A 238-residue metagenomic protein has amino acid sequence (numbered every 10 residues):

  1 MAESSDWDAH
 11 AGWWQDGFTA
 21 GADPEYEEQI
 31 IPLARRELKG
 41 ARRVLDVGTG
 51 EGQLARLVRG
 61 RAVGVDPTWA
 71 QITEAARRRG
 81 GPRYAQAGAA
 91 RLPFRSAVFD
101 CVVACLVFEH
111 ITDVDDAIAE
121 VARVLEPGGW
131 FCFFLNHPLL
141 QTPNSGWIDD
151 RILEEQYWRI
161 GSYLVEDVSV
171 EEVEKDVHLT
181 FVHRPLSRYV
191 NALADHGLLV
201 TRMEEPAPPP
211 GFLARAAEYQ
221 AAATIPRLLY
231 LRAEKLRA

Functional and structural regions predicted by a protein language model:
M1-G40, Q53-L57, Q71-E74, R78: Conserved class I S-adenosyl-L-methionine
L45-R91: Class I SAM-dependent methyltransferase SAM/SAH-binding core
A90-C101: A short acidic, Gly/Pro-enriched loop at the edge of an enzyme's catalytic core that lines a small-molecule cofactor
C101-V114: A short SAM/SAH-binding and catalytic strip from SAM-dependent methyltransferases
D115-W130: A short glycine-rich, Lys/Arg-flanked "PGG" loop and its adjoining helix->strand segment in the class I
W130-V168: Conserved class I S-adenosyl-L-methionine
D167, T180-M203: Short alpha-helix
A192-A238: C-terminal lobe and adjacent flexible extensions of AdoMet/dcAdoMet transferase-like proteins
